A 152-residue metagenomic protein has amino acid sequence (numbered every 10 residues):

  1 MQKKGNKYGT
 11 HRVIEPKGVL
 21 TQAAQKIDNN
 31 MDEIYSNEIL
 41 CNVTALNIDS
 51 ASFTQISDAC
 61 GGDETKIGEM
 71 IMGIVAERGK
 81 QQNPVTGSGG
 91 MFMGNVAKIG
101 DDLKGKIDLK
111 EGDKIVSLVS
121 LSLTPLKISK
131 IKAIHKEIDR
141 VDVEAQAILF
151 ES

Functional and structural regions predicted by a protein language model:
M1-V13: A eukaryote-biased signal for short, well-structured alpha-helical docking elements
T10, P16-G18, T124-S129: A conserved mid-domain beta-alpha-beta active-site/ligand-binding segment of alpha/beta enzyme cores
K17-N30: Short glycine/threonine/proline-enriched tight-turn/helix- or strand-capping micro-motif at secondary-structure
D32-N47, A59-S122: Glycine-rich beta-strand-centered segment in the early N-terminal region that forms part of a ligand/cofactor-binding
A51-I56: Cytochrome P450 core scaffold surrounding the K-helix E-X-X-R motif and the conserved "meander" helix-loop region
D58-A59, I128: Sparse recognition of residues in long alpha-helices and their boundaries
G90, D102, K114-S152: NAD(P)H dinucleotide-binding glycine-rich loop of Rossmann-like/cofactor-binding domains, especially the beta1-alpha1
